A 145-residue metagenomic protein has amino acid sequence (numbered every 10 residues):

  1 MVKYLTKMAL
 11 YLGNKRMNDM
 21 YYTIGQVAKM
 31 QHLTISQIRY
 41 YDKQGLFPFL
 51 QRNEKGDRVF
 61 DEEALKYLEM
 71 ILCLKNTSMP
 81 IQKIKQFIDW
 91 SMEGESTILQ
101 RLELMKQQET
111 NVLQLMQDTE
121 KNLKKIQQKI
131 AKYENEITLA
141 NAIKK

Functional and structural regions predicted by a protein language model:
M1-D19, I24, K29, P48-Q51 (+1 more regions): Arg/Lys-rich, alpha-helical DNA-contact motif
S36-E54: Major-groove DNA-recognition helix of helix-turn-helix-type DNA-binding domains
G56-R58: Short, basic, alpha-helical segments at the C-terminal edge of helix-turn-helix-like DNA-binding modules
